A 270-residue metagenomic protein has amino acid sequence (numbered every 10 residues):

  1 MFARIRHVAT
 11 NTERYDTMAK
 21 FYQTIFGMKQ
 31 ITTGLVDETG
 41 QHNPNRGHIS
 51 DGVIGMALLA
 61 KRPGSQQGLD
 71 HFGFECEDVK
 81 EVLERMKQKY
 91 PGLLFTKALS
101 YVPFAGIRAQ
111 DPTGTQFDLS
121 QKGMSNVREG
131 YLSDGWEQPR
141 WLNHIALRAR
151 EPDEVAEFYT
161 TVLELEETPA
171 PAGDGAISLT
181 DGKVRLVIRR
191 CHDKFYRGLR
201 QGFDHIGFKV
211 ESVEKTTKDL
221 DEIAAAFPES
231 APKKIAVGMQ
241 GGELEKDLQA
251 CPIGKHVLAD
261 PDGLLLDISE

Functional and structural regions predicted by a protein language model:
M1-A19, L69-F72, K122-A156, F203-I206 (+1 more regions): N-terminal beta-strand motif that seeds the catalytic metal site of vicinal oxygen chelate
M1-F2, A9-G55, S100-R108, A146-V187: Core segments of cupin and vicinal oxygen chelate
I5, C76, L119, L165 (+3 more regions): Fold-core signature of tandem repeat domains
I54-A57, Q66, G114-F117, K183-V187 (+1 more regions): Short, charged/polar, Gly/Pro-enriched secondary-structure boundary elements
A57-L59, S125-Y131, I188-Y196, G241-L244: A short, acidic/glycine-rich surface segment
V79-M86, V213-L220: Short amphipathic alpha-helices within nucleic acid-binding modules
E84-W141, A170-P171, S178, D221-E270: Vicinal oxygen chelate
